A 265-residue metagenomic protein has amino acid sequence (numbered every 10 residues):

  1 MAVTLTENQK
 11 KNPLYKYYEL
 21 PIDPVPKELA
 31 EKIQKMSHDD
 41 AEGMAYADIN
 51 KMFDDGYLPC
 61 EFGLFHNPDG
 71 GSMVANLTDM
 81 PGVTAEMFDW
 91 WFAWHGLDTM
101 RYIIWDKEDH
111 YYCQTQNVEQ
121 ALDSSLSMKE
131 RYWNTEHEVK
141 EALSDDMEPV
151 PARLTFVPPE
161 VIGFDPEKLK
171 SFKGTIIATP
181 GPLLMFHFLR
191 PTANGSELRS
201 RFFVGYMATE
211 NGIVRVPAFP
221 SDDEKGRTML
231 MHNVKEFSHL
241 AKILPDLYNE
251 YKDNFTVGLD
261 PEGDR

Functional and structural regions predicted by a protein language model:
A2-P68, T192-R265: Terminal "cap-and-tail" regions of soluble proteins that handle hydrophobic small molecules
H66-M87: Terminal, regulation- and interaction-focused segments at domain boundaries
G71-M73, P182, G195: A general secondary-structure signal for short beta-strands and their flanking turns/coil in non-transmembrane regions
L77-T78, L183-P191, R201-V204: Hydrophobic/aromatic beta-strand elements that line small-molecule binding cavities or substrate pockets in beta-rich
P81-Y102: Amphipathic alpha-helical segments
G82, F164-E167, F188-E197: A short, structured loop/turn motif at beta-sheet edges
R101-Y112, N254-L259: Short, glycine/acidic-rich hinge or "gate" loops at secondary-structure transitions that mediate conformational
K107-P180: Glycine-rich portal/gate segments that line the openings of hydrophobic small-molecule binding cavities
